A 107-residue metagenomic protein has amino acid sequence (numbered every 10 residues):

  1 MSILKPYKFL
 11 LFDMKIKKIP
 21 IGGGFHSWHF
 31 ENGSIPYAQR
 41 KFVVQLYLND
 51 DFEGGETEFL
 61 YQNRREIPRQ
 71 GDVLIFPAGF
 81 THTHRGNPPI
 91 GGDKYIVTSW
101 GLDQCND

Functional and structural regions predicted by a protein language model:
M1-V73, T81-D107: Fe(II)/2-oxoglutarate oxygenase catalytic core
